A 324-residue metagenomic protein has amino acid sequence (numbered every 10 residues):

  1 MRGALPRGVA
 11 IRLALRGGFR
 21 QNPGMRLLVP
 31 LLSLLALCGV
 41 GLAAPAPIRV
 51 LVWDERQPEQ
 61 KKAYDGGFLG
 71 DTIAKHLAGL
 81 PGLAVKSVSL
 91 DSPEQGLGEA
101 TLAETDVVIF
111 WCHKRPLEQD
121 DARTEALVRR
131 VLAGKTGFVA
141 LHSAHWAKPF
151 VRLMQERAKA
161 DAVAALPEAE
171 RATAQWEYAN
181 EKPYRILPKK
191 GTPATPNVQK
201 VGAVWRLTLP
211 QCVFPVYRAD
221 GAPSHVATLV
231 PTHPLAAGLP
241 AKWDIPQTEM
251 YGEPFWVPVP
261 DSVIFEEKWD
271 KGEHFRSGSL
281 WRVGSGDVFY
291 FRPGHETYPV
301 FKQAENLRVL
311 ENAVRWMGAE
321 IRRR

Functional and structural regions predicted by a protein language model:
M1, G8-I11: A cross-taxon signal for low-complexity, glycine/charged-rich
R12-G24: Short, Lys/Arg-enriched N-terminal segments with co-localized hydrophobic residues within the first ~10-30 amino acids
Q21, Q57-L153: Helical hinge/lid and interdomain linker segments adjacent to catalytic or ligand-binding clefts that mediate domain
V29-G39: Bacterial N-terminal signal peptides
A44-P47, S89, P258-S262, K268-S277 (+1 more regions): Extracellular ligand-binding/catalytic regions of CAZymes and related secreted enzymes and adhesion modules
A46-E59: Short beta-strand segments enriched in small/hydrophobic residues
A78, A84-K86, E104, A179-S285: Catalytic beta-strand/loop cores that center a nucleophilic Ser/Cys/Thr and support acyl-enzyme chemistry
R115-P234: A glycine-rich, often tryptophan-bearing local segment used as a flexible ligand/cofactor-contacting loop or short
